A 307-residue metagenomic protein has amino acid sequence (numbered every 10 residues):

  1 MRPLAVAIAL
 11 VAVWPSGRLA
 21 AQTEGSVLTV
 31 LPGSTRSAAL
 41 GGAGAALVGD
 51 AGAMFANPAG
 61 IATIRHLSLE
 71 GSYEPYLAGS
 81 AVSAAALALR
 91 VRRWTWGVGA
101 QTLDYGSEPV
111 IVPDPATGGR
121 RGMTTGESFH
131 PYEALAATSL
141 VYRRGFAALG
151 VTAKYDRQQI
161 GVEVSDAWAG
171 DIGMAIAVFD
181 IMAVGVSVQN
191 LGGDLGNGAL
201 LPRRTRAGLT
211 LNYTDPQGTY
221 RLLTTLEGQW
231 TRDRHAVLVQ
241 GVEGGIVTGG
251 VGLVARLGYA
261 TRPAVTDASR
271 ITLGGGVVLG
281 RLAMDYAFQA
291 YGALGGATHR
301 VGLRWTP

Functional and structural regions predicted by a protein language model:
A5-P15: Bacterial N-terminal signal peptides
G17-A21: Sec/Tat signal peptide C-region and signal peptidase I cleavage site
Q22-P307: Subset of outer-membrane beta-barrel
